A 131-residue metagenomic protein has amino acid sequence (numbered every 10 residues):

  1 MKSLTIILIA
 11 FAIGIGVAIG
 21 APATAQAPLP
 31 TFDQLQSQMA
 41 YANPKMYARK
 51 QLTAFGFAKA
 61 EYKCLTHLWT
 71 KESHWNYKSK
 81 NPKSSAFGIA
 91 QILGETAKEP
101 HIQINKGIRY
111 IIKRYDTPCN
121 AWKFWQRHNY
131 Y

Functional and structural regions predicted by a protein language model:
M1-K63, R127-Y131: Intrinsically disordered, low-complexity, Pro/Ser/Thr/Asn/Gly/Ala-rich spacer/linker segments adjacent to signal
A40-Y131: Peptidoglycan cell-wall recognition and remodeling modules
